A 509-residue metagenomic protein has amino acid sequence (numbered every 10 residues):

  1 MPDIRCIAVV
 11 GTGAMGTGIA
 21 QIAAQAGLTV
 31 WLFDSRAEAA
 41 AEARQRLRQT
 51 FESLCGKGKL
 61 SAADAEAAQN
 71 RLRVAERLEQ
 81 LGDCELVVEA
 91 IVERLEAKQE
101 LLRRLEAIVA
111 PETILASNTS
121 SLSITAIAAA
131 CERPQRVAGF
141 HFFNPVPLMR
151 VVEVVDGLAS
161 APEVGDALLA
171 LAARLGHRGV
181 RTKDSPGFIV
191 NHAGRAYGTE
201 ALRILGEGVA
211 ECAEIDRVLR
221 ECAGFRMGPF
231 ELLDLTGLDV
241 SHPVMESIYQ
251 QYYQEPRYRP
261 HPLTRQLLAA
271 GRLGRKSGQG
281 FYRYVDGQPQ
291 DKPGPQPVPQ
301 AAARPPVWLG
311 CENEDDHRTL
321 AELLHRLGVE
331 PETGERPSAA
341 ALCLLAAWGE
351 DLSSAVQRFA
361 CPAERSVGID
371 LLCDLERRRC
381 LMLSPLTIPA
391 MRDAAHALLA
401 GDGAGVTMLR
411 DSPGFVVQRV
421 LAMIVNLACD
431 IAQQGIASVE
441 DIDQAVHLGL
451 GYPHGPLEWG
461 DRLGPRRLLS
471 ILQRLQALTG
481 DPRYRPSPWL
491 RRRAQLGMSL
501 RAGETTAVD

Functional and structural regions predicted by a protein language model:
M1-S53, K57, R73, Q300-E330 (+2 more regions): NAD(P)+-binding Rossmann beta1-loop-alpha1 motif at the extreme N-terminus of oxidoreductases
P2, H177-D184, C212-D509: NAD(P)-dependent Rossmann-like dehydrogenase/reductase catalytic/cofactor-binding core
V10, G18, F33, A75 (+4 more regions): Structural motif
A39-E42, S53-L115, L122, H325 (+1 more regions): Rossmann-like NAD(P)-binding element
L60-R73, Q135-R136, H177, E364 (+1 more regions): A short helix-to-beta-strand connector/capping loop
E100-V151, D156-A170, A341-R392: Rossmann-fold NAD(P)-binding glycine/threonine-rich loop
I189-H192, A201-I204: Conserved anion/nucleotide-ligand pocket segment
